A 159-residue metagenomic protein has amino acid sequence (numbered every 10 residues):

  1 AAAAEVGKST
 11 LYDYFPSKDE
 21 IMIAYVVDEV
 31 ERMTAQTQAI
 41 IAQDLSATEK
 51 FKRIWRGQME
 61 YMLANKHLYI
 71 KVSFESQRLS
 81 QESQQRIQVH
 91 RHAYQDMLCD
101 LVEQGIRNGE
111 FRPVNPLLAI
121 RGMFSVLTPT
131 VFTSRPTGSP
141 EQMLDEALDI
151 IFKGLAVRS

Functional and structural regions predicted by a protein language model:
A1-E20: Helix-turn-helix
K18, E29-M33, F51-Q58, N65 (+3 more regions): Hydrophobic/aromatic residues within well-ordered alpha-helical segments
A24, D28, Q38-A64, A119-M123: Hydrophobic alpha-helical connector segments
D28-Q38, Q81-N108, L117-R121, F132: Amphipathic alpha-helical packing segments from all-alpha helical-bundle domains
I40, V72-S76, T130, S134: Secondary-structure edge/capping motif, primarily at the C-terminal ends of alpha-helices and the immediately following
R53, E60, D96, D100-N108 (+2 more regions): C-terminal peripheral helix-coil segments that are non-catalytic and often amphipathic
M62-E82: Amphipathic alpha-helical segments used for helix-helix packing
